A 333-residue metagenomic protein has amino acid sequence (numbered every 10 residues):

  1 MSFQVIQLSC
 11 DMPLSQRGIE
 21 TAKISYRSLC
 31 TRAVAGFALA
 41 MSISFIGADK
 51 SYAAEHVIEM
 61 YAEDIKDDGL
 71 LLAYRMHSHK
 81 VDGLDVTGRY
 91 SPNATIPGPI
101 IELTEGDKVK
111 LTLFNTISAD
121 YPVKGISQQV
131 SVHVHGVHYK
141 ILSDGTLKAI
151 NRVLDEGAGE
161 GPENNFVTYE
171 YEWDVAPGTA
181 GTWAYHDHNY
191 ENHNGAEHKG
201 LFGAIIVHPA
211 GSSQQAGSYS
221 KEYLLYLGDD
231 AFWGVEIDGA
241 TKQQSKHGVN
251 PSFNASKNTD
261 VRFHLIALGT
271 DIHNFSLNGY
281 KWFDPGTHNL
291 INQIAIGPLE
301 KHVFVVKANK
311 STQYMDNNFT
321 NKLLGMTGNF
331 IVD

Functional and structural regions predicted by a protein language model:
M1-S28: N-terminal secretory signal peptides that target proteins for export/translocation
V34-S44: Bacterial N-terminal signal peptides
S51-N151, Y223, L227-R262, G328-D333: N-terminal, post-signal-peptide metal-ligating segments of extracellular/periplasmic oxidoreductases, dominated by
A53, E63, D68, T104-G106 (+5 more regions): Solvent-exposed, conformationally flexible loop/turn segments
I117-A119, Q128-V130, Y139-I141, T146-S213 (+1 more regions): Extracellular/periplasmic metallocenter environments
G125, S131-V137, L268-W282: Short acidic, flexible loop segments centered on an aromatic residue
H138-G145, K281-N289: Short aromatic-acidic-glycine turn motif
P209-Y223: Low-complexity, Pro/Ser/Thr- and charge-rich linker/hinge segments at domain boundaries
